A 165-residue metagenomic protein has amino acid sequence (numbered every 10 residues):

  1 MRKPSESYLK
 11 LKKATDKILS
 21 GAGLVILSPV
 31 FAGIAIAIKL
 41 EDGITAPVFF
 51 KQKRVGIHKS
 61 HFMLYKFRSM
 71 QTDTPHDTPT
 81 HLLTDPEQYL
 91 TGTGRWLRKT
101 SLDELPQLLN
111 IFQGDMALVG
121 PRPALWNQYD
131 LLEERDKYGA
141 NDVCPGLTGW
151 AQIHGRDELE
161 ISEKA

Functional and structural regions predicted by a protein language model:
R2-K10, D85-Y89, E104: Juxtamembrane loop-helix boundary motifs flanking transmembrane segments in multi-pass membrane proteins
K3-T72: A hydrophobic, helix-centered structural microdomain
K13, K17-S20, T91, R95 (+2 more regions): Generic recognition of well-ordered alpha-helical segments within structured catalytic/regulatory domains
G33, P47-V48, P75, L105 (+1 more regions): A helix-centric hydrophobic-segment signal that preferentially recognizes long, alpha-helical stretches used
I38, T80-H81, K137-N141: Short, P/G- and charge-enriched loop/turn segments at secondary-structure junctions
P47, L109-A165: Hydrophobic structural segments characteristic of membrane proteins
V48-Y89, W150-A165: Short, glycine-rich, amphipathic interfacial segments at transmembrane boundaries or analogous
R95-A117: Short, conserved beta-strand/loop elements in beta-sheet-dominated catalytic cores that frequently flank divalent-metal
